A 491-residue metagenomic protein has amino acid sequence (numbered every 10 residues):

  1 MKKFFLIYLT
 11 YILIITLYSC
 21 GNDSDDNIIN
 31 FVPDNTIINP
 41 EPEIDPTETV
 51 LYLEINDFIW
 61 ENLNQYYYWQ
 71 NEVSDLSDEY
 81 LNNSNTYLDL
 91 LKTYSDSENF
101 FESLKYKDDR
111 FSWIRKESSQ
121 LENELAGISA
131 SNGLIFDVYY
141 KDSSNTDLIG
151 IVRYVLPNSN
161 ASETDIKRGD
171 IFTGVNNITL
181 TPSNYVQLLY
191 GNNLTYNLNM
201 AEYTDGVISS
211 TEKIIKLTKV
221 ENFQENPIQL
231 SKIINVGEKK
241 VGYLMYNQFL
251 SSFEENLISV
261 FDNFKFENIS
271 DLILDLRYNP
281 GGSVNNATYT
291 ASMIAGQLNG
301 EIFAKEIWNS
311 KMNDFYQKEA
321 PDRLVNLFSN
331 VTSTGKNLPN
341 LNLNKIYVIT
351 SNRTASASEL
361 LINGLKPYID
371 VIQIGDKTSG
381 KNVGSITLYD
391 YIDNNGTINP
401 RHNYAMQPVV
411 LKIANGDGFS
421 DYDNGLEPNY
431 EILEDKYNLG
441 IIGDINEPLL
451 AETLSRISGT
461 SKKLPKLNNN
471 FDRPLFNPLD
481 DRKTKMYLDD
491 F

Functional and structural regions predicted by a protein language model:
M1-F4, G21: Positively charged n-region of N-terminal signal peptides that target proteins for export
F5-L13: Sec-dependent signal peptide hydrophobic core
T16-S19: C-terminal motif of bacterial Sec signal peptides marking the signal peptidase cleavage site
G21-D271, G296, K463, N469-F491: Flexible, low-complexity junctional segments that flank or bridge functional domains
N177, R277, S351: Flexible loop residues that form catalytic and substrate-binding hotspots at small-molecule/glycan-binding clefts
E221, Y278-P280: Active-site-proximal loop/turn and secondary-structure-junction residues that shape catalytic pockets, frequently
Y243, Q248, S252-S259, N263-F264 (+2 more regions): C-terminal "post-core" interaction segments
